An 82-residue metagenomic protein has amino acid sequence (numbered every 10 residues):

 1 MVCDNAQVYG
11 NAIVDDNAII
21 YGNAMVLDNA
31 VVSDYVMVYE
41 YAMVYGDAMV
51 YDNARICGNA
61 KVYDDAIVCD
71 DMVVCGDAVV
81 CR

Functional and structural regions predicted by a protein language model:
M1-R82: A detector of tandem-repeat and repeat-rich interaction/domain scaffolds
